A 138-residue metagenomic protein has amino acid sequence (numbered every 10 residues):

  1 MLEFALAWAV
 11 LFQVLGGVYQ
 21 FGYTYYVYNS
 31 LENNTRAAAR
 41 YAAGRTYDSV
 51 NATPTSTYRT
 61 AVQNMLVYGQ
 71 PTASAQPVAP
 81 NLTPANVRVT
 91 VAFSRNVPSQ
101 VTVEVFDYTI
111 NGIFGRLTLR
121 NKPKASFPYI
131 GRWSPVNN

Functional and structural regions predicted by a protein language model:
M1-Y23: N-terminal single-pass transmembrane signal-anchor helix
Q20-E32: Membrane-proximal amphipathic alpha-helices that sit immediately adjacent to an N-terminal transmembrane/signal-anchor
N33, A37-N138: Short, conserved structural patches
